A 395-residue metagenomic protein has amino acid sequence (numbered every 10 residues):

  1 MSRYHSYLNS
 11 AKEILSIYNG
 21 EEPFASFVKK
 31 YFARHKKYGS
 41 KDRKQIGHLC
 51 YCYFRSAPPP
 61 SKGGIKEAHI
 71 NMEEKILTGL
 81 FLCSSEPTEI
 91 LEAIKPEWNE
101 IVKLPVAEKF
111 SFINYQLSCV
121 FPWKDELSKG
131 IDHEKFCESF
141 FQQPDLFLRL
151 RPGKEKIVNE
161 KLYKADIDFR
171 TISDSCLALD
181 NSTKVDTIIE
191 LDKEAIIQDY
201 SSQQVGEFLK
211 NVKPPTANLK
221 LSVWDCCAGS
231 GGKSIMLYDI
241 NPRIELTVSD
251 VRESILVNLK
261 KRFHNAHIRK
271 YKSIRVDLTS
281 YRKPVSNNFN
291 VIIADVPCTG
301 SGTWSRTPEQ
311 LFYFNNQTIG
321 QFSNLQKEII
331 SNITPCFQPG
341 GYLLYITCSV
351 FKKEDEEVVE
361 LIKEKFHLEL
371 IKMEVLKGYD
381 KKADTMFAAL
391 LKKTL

Functional and structural regions predicted by a protein language model:
M1-L395: S-adenosylmethionine
